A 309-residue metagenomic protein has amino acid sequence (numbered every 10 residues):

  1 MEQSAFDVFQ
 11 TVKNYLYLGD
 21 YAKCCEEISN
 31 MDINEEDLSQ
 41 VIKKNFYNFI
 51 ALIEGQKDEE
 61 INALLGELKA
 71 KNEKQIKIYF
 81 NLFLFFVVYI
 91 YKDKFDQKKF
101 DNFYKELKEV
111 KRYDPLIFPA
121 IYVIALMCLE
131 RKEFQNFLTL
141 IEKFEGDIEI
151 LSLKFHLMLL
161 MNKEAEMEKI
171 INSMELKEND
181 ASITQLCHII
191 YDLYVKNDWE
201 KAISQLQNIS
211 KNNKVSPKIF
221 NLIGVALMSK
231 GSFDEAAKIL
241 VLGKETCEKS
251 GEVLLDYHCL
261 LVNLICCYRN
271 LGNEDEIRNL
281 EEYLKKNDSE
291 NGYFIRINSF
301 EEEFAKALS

Functional and structural regions predicted by a protein language model:
M1-F9, D37-N45, E73-F83, R112-Y122 (+4 more regions): Generic helix N-cap/helix-start motif at coil->alpha-helix transitions
M1-F95, G272, I277, E281-L284 (+2 more regions): N-terminal alpha-helical scaffold/docking segments in eukaryotic complex subunits
T11, Q185-H188, D192-S309: Structured C-terminal portions of repeat-based eukaryotic scaffold domains
K13, F49-L52, F86, L126 (+4 more regions): Residue-level recognition of tetratricopeptide repeat
L18, E54-G55, Y91, R131 (+4 more regions): Structural motif corresponding to the intra-repeat A-B loop/turn of tetratricopeptide repeats
K23-M31, K57-N72, K94-K111, E133-F144 (+4 more regions): Alpha-helical repeat scaffolds
Y79-R131, N136-F137: Long, mid-chain structured domain cores
K154-L160, K169, S182, L186-Y191: Extended amphipathic alpha-helical coiled-coil/heptad-repeat regions
